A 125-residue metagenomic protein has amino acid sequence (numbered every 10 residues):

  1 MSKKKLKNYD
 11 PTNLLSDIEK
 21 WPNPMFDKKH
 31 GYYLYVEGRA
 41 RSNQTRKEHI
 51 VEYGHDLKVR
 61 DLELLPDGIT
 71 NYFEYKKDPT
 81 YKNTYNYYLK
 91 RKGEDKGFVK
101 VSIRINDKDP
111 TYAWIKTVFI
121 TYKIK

Functional and structural regions predicted by a protein language model:
M1-K125: Ribonuclease/tRNase effector modules and their secretory precursors
